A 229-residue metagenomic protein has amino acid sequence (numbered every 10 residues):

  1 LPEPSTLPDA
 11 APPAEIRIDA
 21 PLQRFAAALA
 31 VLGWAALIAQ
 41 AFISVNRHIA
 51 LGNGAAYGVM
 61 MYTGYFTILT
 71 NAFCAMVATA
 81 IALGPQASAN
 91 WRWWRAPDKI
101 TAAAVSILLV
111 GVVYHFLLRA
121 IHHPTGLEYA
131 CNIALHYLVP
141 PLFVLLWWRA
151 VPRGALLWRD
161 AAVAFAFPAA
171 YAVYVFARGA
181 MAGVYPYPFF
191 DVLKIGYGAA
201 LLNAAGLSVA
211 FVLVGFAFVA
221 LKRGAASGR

Functional and structural regions predicted by a protein language model:
P13-L29: N-terminal membrane topogenic signal
V31-H48: Alpha-helical transmembrane segments of multi-pass membrane proteins
S44-I49, H115-P124: Juxtamembrane "helix-exit" motif on the non-cytosolic side of transmembrane helices
G54-M61, R95-A96, H122-L135, W158-A161 (+1 more regions): Non-cytosolic membrane-interface motifs at loop->transmembrane helix junctions
M61-G64, A182-A217: Membrane-interface transmembrane-helix boundary segments in multi-pass integral membrane proteins
F66-T67, E128-P141, L201-A205: Membrane-interface loop-to-helix entry segments
A89-S106, L157-F165: Interfacial segments of alpha-helical transmembrane regions
P140-L156: Alpha-helical transmembrane segments in multipass membrane proteins, preferentially the mid-helix core
